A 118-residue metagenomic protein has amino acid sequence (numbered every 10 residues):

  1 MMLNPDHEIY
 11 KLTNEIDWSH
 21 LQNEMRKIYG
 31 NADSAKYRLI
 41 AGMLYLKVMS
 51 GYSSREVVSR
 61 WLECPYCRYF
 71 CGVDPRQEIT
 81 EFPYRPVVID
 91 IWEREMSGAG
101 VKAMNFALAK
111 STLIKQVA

Functional and structural regions predicted by a protein language model:
M1-N31: Basic, low-complexity segments
E24, L39-M43, V88: A general alpha-helix detector
G30-R38: Structural motif
K36, S53-S54: Helix N-cap / loop-to-helix initiation motif
A41-G51: Alpha-helical support elements that line or immediately flank enzyme active sites and cofactor-binding pockets
E56-R68: DNA-recognition alpha helix
D74-A118: Active-site- or DNA-interface-adjacent structural scaffold in DNA-acting proteins
